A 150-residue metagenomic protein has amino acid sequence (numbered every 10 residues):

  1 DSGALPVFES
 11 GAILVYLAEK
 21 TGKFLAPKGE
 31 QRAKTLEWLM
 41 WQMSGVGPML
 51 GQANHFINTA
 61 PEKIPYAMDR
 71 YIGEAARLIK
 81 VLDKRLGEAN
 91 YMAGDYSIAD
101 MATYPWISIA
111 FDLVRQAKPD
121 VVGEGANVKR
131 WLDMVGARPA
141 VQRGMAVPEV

Functional and structural regions predicted by a protein language model:
D1-A76, D83, E88-N90: GST-like domain detector, emphasizing the conserved glutathione-binding G-site in the N-terminal thioredoxin-like
I13, L82, D100, V135-V141: Residue-level signal for nonpolar/aromatic packing positions in well-ordered secondary structure
A18, W106-I107, M145: Active-site-flanking alpha-helical
K23, K84-D95, P139-V147: Surface-exposed helix-capping loop/turn segments at secondary-structure junctions
G29-E30, H55, Y96-S97, A146 (+1 more regions): Short capping/connector residues at structural and topological boundaries
A33-L36, A102, K129, Q142-R143: Generic structural signal for individual residues within well-ordered alpha-helical segments across diverse proteins
G45, L50-N54, Y91-A117, E124-K129 (+1 more regions): GST superfamily/GST-like fold recognition
V128-V150: Long hydrophobic alpha-helical segments typical of transmembrane helices together with their membrane-interfacial
